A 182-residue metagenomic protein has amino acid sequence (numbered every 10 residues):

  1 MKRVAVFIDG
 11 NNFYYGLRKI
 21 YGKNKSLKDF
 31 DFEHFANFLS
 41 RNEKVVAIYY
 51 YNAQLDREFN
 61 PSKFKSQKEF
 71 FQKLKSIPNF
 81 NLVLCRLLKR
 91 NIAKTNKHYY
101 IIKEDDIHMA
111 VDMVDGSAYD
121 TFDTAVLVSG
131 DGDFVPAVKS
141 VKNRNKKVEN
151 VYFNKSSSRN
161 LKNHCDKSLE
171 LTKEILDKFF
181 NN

Functional and structural regions predicted by a protein language model:
M1-I101, K147: Domain-level signal for Mg2+-assisted phosphodiester chemistry and nucleotide/NA-binding surfaces in nucleic-acid
S76-N182: Nuclease catalytic cores that cleave nucleic-acid phosphodiester bonds, predominantly acidic two-metal-ion
